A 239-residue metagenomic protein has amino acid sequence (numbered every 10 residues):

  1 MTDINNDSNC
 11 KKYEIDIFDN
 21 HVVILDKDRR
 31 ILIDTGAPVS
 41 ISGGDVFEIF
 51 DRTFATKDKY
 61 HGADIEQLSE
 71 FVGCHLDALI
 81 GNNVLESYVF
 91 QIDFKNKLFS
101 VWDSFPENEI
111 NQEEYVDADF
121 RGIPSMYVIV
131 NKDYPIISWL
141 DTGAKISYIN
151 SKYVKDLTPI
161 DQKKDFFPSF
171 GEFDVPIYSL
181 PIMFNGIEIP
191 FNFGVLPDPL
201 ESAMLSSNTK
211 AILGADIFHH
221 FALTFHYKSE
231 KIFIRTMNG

Functional and structural regions predicted by a protein language model:
M1-G239: Pepsin/retropepsin-fold aspartyl endopeptidases
